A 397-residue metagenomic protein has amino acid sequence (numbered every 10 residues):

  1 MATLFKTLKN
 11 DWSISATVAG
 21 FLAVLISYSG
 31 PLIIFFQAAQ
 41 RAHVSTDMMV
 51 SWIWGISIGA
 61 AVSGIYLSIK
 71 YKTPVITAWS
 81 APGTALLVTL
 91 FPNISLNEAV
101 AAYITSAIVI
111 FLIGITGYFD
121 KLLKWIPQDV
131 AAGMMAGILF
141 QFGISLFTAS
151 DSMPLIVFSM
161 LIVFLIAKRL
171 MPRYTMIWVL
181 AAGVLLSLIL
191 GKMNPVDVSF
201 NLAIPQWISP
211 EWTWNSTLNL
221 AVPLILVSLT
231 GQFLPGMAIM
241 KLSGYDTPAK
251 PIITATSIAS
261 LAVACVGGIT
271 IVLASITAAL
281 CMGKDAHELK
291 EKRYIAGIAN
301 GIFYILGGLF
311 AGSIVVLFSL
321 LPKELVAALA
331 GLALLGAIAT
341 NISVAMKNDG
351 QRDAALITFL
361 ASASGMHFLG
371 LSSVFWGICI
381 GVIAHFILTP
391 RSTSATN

Functional and structural regions predicted by a protein language model:
M1-V50, I177-K250, N397: Helix-loop-helix hairpins and the membrane-proximal interhelical loops of multi-pass alpha-helical transport proteins
A2-N10, A16-F35, W54-M135, T247-L335: Helix-loop-helix junctions within the multi-pass membrane cores of secondary transporters/permeases
I14-T17, S159, L218-N219, T254-I258 (+1 more regions): Alpha-helical membrane-protein architecture signal
L25, S29, A42, Y66 (+15 more regions): Structural signal for hydrophobic packing residues in well-ordered secondary-structure cores of soluble enzyme domains
S29-G30, L155, G231, L273 (+1 more regions): Residue-level signal for transmembrane alpha-helical positions in Major Facilitator Superfamily
V44-S45, R173, Y245-D246, I269 (+1 more regions): Short coil/loop linkers at secondary-structure junctions
L86-L87, V163, I239, C281 (+1 more regions): Buried hydrophobic packing segments
P92-V198, A299-N397: Membrane-embedded alpha-helical modules
